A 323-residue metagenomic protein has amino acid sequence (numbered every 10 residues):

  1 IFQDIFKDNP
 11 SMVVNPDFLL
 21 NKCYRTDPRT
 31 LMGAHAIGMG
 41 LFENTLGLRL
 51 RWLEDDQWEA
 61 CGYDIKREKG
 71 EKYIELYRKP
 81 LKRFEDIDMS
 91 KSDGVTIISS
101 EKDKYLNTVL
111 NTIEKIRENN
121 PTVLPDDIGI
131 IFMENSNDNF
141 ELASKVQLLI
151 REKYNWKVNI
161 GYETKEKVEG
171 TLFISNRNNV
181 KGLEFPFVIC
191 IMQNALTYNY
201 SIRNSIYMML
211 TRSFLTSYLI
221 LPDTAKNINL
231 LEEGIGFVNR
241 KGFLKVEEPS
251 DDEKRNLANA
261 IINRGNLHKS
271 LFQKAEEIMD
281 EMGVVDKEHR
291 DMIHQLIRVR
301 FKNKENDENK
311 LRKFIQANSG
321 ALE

Functional and structural regions predicted by a protein language model:
I1-E305, K310, S319-L322: Conserved helicase motor core of SF1/SF2 NTP-dependent helicases
